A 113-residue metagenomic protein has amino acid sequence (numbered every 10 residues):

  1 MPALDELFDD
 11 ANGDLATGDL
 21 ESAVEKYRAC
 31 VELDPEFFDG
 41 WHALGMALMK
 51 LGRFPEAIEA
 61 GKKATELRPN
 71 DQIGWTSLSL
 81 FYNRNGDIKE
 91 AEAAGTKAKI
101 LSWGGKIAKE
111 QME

Functional and structural regions predicted by a protein language model:
M1-L4, N83-E113: Terminal, low-structured helical/coil segments at or just beyond the last alpha-helical repeat
D5, D10, A16-R28, L51-K63 (+1 more regions): Structural signature of tandem alpha-helical TPR/SEL1-like repeats, specifically the intra-repeat loop/turn
